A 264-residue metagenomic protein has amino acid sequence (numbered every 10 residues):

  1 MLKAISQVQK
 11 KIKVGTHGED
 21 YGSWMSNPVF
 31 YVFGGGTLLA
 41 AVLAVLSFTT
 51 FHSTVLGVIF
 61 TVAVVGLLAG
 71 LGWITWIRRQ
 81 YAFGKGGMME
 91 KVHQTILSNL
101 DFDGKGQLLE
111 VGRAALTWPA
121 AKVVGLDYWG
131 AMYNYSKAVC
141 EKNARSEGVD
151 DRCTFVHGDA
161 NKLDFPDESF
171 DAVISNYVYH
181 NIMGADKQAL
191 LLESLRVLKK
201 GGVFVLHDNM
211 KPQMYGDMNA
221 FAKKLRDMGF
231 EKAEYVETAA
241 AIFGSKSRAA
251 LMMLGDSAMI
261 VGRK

Functional and structural regions predicted by a protein language model:
H17-G35, L56-T61, L68-L100: Class I SAM-dependent methyltransferase Rossmann-like catalytic core, especially the SAM/SAH-binding loop
D103, G158-V173: A short acidic, Gly/Pro-enriched loop at the edge of an enzyme's catalytic core that lines a small-molecule cofactor
D103-R113, V124: Conserved class I S-adenosyl-L-methionine
V124, G201-D208: Conserved beta-strand signature within the Rossmann-like core of class I S-adenosyl-L-methionine
V149, I182-G184, L198-K200: Helix-to-beta-strand junctions that scaffold the AdoMet/dcAdoMet cofactor pocket in Class I SAM-dependent enzymes
Q188-K200: A short glycine-rich, Lys/Arg-flanked "PGG" loop and its adjoining helix->strand segment in the class I
V205-D227: Conserved class I S-adenosyl-L-methionine
R226-A233, A241-K264: Core SAM-dependent methyltransferase catalytic element
